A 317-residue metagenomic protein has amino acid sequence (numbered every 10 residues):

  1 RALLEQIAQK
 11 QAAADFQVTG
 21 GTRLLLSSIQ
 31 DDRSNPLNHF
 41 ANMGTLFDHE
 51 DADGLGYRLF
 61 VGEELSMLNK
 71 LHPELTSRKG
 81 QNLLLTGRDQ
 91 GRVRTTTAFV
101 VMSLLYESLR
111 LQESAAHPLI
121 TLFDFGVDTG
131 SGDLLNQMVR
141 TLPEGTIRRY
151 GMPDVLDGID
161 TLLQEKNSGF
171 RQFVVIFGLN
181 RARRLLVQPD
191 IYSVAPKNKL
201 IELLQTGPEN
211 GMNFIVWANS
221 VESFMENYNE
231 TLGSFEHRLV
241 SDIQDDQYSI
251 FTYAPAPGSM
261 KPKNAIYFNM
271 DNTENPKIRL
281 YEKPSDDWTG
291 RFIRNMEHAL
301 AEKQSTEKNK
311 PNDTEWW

Functional and structural regions predicted by a protein language model:
R1-Q30, Y248-K310: Conserved P-loop NTPase
A8-F60: Long, low-complexity segments enriched in small/aliphatic residues
F40-Y253, P257-M260, M270-E274, D287 (+2 more regions): P-loop NTPase catalytic phosphate-binding loop
N309-W317: Long, low-complexity, intrinsically disordered segments
